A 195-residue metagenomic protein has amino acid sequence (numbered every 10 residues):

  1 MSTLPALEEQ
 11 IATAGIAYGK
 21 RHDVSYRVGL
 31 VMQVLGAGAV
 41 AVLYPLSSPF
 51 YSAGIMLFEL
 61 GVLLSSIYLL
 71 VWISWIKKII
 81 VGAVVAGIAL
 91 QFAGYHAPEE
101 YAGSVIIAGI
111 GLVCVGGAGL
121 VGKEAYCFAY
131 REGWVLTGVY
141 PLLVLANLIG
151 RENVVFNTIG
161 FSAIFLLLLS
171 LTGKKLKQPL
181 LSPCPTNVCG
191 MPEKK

Functional and structural regions predicted by a protein language model:
M1-I55, E59, T186-K195: N-terminal topogenic module of multi-pass integral membrane proteins
S2-E9, V144-K195: C-terminal membrane-adjacent module
Y44-E59, E99-L112, F161-S162: Structural signature of hydrophobic alpha-helical transmembrane segments
I55, S74-A86, S104-G109, A129-G138: Cytoplasmic-side transmembrane-helix entry/capping segments in multi-pass membrane proteins
V62-W75, G117-C127, K175-L176: C-terminal ends of transmembrane helices
L64-Y101: Membrane-helix boundary elements
G82-A93, W134-L148, G190-K195: Small-residue-rich segments of transmembrane alpha-helices in multi-pass membrane proteins, especially helix faces
V113-C127, P141-I149: Alpha-helical transmembrane segments in multipass membrane proteins, preferentially the mid-helix core
